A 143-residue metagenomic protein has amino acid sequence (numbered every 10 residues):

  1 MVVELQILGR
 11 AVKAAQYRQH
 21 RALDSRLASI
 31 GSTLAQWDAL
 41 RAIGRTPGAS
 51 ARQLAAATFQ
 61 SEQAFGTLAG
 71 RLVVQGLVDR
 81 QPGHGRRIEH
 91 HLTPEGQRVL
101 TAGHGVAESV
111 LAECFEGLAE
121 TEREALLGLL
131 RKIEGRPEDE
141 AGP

Functional and structural regions predicted by a protein language model:
M1-I30, L77, L92, R98 (+1 more regions): N-terminal leader segment of winged-helix/HTH proteins
M1-V2, E120-P143: C-terminal regulatory/oligomerization modules of transcriptional regulators
Q6-R10, I30-R41, E124: Short alpha-helical elements of helix-turn-helix
I30-Q36, A64, T93, E116-E120: Short helix-coil-helix linker/hinge
T46-A49, Q60: The short coil/loop that forms the "turn" connecting the two helices of the helix-turn-helix
G48, G70-R131: Charged, amphipathic alpha-helical coiled-coil/dimerization segments
A51-R52, Q63, I88: Residues within helix-turn-helix
